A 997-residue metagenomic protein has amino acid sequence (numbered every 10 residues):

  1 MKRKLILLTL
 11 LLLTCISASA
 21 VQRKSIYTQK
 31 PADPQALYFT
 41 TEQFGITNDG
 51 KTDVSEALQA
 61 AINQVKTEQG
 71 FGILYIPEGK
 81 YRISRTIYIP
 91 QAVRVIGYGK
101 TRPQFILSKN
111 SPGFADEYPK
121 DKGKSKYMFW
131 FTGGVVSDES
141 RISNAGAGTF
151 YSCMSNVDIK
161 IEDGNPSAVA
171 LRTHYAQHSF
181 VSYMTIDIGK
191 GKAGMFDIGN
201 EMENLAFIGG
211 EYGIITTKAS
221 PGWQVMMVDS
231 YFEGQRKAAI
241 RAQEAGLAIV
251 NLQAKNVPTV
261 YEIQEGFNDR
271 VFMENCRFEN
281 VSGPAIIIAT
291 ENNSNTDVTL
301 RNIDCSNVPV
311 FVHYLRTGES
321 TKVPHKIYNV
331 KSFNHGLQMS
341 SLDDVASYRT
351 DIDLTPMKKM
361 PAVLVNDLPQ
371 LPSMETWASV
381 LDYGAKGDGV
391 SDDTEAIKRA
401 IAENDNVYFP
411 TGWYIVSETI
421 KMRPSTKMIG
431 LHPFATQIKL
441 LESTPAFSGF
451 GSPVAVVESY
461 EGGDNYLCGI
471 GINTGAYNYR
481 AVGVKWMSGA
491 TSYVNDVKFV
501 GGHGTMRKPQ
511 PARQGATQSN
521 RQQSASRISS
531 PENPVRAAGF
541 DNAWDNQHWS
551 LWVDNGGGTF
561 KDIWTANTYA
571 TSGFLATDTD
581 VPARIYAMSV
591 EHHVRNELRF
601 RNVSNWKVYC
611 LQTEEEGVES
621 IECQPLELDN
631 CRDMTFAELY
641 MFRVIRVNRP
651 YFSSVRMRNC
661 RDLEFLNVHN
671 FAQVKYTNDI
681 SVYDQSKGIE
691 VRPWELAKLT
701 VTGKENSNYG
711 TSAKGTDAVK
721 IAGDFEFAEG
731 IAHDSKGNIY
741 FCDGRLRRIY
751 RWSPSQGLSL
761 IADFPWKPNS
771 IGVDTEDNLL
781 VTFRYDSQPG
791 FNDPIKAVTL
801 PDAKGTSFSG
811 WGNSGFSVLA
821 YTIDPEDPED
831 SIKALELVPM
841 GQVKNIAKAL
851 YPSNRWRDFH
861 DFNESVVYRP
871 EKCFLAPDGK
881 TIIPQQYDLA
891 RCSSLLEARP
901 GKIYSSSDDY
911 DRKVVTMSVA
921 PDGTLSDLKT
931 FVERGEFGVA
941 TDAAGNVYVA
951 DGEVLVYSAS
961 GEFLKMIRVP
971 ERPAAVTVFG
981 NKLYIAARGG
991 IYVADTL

Functional and structural regions predicted by a protein language model:
K2-Y75, I83, Y88-P90, R94-E162 (+15 more regions): Extracellular "leader-to-stem" segments immediately downstream of a signal peptide or signal-anchor in secreted/lumenal
F71-K80, S84-V93, A402-M428, V594-R595 (+1 more regions): Conserved SET/PR-domain catalytic core that frames the SAM/AdoMet-binding pocket
T101, Q177, G210, R236 (+16 more regions): A generic "binding-loop/recognition-motif" signal
E244, E265, T411, D578 (+9 more regions): Active-site proximal loops enriched in glycine and acidic residues that flank catalytic Cys/His/Asp and coordinate
Y408, W413, D578, R584-R599 (+1 more regions): C-terminal, well-structured subdomains that either form a transmembrane helix-short loop-helix hairpin in multi-pass
D562-N567, T571-G573, P582: Active-site-proximal segments of catalytic enzyme domains that coordinate small-molecule cofactors or metal ions
S604-Y609, T613-E619, C623-A637, V644 (+1 more regions): Long, distal/terminal scaffolding or interaction modules with repetitive or compositionally biased sequence
N708-L997: Sequence-structural signature of mature extracellular/luminal beta-sheet repeat domains, prominently beta-propellers
